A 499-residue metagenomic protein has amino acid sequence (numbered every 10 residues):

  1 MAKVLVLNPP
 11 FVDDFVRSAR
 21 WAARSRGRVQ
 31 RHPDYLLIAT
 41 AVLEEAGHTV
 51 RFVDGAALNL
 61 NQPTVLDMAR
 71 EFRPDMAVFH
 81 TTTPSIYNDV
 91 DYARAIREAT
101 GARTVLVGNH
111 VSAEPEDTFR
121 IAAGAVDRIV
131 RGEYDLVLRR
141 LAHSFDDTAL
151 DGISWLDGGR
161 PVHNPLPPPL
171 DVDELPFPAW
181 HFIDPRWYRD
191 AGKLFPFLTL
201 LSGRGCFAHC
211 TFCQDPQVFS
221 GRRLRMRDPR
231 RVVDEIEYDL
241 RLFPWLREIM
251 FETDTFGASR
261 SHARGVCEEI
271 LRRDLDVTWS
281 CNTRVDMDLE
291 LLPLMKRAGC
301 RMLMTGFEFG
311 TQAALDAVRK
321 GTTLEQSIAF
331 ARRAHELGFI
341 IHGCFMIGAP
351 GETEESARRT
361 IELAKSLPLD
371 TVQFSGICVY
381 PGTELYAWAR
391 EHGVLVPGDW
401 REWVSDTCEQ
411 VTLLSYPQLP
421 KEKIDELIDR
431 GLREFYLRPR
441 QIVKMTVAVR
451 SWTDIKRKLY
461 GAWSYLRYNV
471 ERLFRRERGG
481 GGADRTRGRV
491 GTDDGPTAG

Functional and structural regions predicted by a protein language model:
V4-V6, T49, L66-A69, D75 (+3 more regions): Radical SAM enzyme core and accessory elements
P10-A19, A23, D147, L156-T199: N-terminal [4Fe-4S]-dependent radical SAM core
D13-R17, A113-P115, A208, S261 (+4 more regions): Flexible glycine/acidic-rich beta-alpha junction loops that bind and position SAM and/or redox cofactors in anaerobic
S18-D34: Glycine- and acidic-residue-enriched helix-capping/strand-helix junction motifs
Y35, A39-P168, G376-G382: Glycine-rich beta-alpha loop elements in corrinoid/cobalamin-binding modules across cobalamin-dependent enzymes
A56, T82, N109, E252-S259 (+3 more regions): Short, solvent-exposed turn/loop segments enriched in Gly/Ser/Thr/Pro and often Arg
D117-R120, L291, G351-S366: Catalytic cores of alpha/beta
D173, F177-H342, A349, E362: Radical SAM [4Fe-4S] cluster-binding motif and immediate context
